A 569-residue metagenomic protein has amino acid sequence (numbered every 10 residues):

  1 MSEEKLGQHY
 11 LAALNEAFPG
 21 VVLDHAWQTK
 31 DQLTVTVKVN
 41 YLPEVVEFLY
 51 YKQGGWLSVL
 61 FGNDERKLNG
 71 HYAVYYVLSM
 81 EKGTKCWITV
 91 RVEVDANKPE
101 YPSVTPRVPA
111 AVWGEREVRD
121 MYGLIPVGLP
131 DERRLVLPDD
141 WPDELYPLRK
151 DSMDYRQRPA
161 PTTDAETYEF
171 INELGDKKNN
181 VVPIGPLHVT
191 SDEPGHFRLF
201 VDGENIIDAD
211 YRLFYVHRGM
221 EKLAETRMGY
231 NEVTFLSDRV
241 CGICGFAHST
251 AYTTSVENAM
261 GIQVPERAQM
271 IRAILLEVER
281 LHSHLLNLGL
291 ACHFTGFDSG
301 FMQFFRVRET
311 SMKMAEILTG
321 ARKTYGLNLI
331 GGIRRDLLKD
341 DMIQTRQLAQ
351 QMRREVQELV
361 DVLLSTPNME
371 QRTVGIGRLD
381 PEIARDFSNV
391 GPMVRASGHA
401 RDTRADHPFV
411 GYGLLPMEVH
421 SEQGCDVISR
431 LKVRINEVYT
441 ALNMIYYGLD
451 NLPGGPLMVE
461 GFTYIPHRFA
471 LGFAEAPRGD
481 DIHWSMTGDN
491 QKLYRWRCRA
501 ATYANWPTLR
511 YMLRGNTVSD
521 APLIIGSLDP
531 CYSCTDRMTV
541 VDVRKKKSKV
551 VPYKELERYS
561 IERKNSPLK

Functional and structural regions predicted by a protein language model:
M1-D208, S283, S365, M369-Q371 (+4 more regions): Terminal low-complexity/charged segments
L42, L135-E144, D151-K569: Metal/cofactor-centered catalytic core regions of large enzymes
